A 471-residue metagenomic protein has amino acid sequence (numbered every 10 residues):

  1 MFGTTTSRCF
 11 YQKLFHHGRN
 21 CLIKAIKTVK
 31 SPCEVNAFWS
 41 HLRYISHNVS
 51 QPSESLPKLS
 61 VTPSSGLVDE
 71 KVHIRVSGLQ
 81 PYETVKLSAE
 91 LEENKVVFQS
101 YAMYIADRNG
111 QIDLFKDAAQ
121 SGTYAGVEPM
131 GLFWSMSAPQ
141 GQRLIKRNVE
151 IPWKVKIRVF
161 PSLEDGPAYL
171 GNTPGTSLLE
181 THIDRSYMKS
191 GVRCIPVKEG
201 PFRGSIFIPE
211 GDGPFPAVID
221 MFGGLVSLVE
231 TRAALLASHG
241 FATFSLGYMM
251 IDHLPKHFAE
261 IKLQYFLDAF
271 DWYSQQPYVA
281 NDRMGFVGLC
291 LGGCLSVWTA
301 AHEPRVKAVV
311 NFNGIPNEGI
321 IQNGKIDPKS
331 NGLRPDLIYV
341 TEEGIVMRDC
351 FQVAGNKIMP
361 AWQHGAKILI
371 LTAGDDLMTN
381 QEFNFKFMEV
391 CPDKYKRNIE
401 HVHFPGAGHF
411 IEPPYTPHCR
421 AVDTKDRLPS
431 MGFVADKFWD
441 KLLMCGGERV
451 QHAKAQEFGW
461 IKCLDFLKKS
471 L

Functional and structural regions predicted by a protein language model:
M1-S53: N-terminal mitochondrial targeting presequence
T62-S65, V72, R158-G213: N-terminal cap/lid segment of alpha/beta-hydrolase-fold proteins
P214-G223: Short beta-strand element of the alpha/beta-hydrolase
V229-L246: Short amphipathic alpha-helix adjacent to the substrate-entry channel of hydrolases
T231, D268-L333, E342-Q352, L377: Primarily recognizes the serine-hydrolase "nucleophile elbow" in alpha/beta-hydrolase and SGNH/GDSL folds
M249-N281: Catalytic nucleophile-loop/oxyanion-hole region of alpha/beta-hydrolase and closely related hydrolase-like folds
V346-F410, A455-I461: Serine-hydrolase catalytic core
K394-L471: C-terminal catalytic histidine-bearing segment of alpha/beta-hydrolase fold enzymes
